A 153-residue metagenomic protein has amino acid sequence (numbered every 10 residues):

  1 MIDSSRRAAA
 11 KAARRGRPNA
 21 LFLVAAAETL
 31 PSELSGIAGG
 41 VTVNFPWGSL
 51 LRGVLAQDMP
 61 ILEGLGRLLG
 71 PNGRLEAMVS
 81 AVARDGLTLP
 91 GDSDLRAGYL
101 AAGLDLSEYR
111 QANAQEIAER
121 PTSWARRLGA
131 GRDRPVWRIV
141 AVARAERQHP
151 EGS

Functional and structural regions predicted by a protein language model:
M1-L30: Class I SAM-dependent methyltransferase SAM/SAH-binding core
R15-R17, G70, A101: Short, well-ordered coil/turn elements that cap or connect secondary structure elements
V24-F45: A short acidic, Gly/Pro-enriched loop at the edge of an enzyme's catalytic core that lines a small-molecule cofactor
T29, W47-G48, S80-D85: Short "lid" loop at the C-terminus of a central beta-strand within the Rossmann-like core of SAM-dependent
A38-D58: A short SAM/SAH-binding and catalytic strip from SAM-dependent methyltransferases
L55-R74: A short glycine-rich, Lys/Arg-flanked "PGG" loop and its adjoining helix->strand segment in the class I
G73, A77-A81: Acidic carboxylate diad motif detector
D85-S153: Class I S-adenosyl-L-methionine
